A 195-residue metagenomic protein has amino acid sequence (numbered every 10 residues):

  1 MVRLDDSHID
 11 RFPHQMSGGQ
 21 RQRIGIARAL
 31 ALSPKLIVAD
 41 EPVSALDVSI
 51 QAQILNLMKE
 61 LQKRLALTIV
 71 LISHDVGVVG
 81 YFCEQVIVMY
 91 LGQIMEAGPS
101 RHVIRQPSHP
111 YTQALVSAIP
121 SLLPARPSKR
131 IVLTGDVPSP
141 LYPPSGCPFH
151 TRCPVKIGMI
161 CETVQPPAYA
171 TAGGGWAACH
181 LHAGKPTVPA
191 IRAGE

Functional and structural regions predicted by a protein language model:
M1-S7, Q113-S117: Conserved ABC ATPase "signature" region
S7-F12, S128: Interfacial catalytic loop of ABC nucleotide-binding domains
F12-M16, Q20: Conserved ABC ATPase signature
G25, T68-V70, G146-P148, R152: ABC nucleotide-binding domain signature
A31-K35: A short, proline-enriched helix->beta-strand linker immediately N-terminal to the Walker B motif in ABC-type P-loop
V38-L46, I50-S128: P-loop NTP-binding/switch modules centered on Walker-like glycine-rich loops
P99-E195: Charged, flexible cofactor/metal-binding loops and thiol motifs
